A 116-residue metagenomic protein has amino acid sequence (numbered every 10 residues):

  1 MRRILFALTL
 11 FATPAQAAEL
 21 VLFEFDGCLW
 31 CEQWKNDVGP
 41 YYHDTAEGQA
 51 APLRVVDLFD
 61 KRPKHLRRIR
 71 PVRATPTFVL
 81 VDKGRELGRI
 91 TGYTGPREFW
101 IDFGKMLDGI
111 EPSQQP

Functional and structural regions predicted by a protein language model:
M1-A7: Sec-dependent signal peptide recognition, specifically the positively charged N-region followed immediately by
T13-A17: Sec/Tat signal peptide C-region and signal peptidase I cleavage site
F23-F25, A46-P63: Thiol-based oxidoreductase modules, predominantly thioredoxin-like and allied folds used for disulfide exchange
E24-W30, A74: Short pre-active-site segment immediately N-terminal to redox-active cysteine/selenocysteine motifs in thiol-based
C31-E47: Typically the conserved alpha-helix immediately C-terminal to a functionally engaged Cys/Sec in thioredoxin-like
P63-R70: Short amphipathic alpha-helix with an adjacent loop that forms part of the alpha/beta core around
A74-I90: A short, hydrophobic beta-strand/beta-hairpin element that forms part of a small beta-sheet core
G95-P116: Thiol-/selenol-based redox modules, centered on thioredoxin-like and closely related oxidoreductase domains
